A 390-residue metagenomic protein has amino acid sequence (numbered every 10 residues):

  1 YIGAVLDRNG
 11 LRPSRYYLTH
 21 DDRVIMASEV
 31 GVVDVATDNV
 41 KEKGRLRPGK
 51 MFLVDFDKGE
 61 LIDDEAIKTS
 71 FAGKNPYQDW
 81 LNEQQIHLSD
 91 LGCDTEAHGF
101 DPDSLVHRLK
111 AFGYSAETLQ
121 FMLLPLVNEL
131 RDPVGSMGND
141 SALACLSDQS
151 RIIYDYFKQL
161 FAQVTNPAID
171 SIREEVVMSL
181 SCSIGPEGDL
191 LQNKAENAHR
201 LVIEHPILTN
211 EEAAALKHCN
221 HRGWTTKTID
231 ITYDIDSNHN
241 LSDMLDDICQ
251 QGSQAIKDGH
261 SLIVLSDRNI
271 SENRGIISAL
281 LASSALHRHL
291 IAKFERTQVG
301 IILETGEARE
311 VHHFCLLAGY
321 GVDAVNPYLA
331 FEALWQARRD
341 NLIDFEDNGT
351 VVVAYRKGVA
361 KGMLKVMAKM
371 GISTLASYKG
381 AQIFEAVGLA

Functional and structural regions predicted by a protein language model:
Y1-I25: Conserved catalytic micro-motifs used in adenylation/nucleotidyl-transfer and phosphoryl/amide- and methyl-transfer
G3-A4, R23-T69, G73, Q78 (+6 more regions): Phosphate/diphosphate-binding loops
A4, Y16-Y17, E42-R45, G252-A255 (+1 more regions): Replace "in large, NTP-powered and nucleic-acid-processing enzymes" with "in large, NTP-powered factors and other
V5-D7, E60-D234, H239-D247, S253 (+1 more regions): Extended, highly charged accessory segments
V33-A36, G135-L143, T226-D243, L262-R274 (+2 more regions): Glycine- and acidic
P167-E174, D258-L265, V366, M370-Y378: Flexible, glycine/charged-enriched surface loops at secondary-structure junctions
D236-D247, A255-H313, G319-Y320: Conserved structured catalytic cores and adjacent interaction surfaces of nucleotide-binding/hydrolyzing enzymes
